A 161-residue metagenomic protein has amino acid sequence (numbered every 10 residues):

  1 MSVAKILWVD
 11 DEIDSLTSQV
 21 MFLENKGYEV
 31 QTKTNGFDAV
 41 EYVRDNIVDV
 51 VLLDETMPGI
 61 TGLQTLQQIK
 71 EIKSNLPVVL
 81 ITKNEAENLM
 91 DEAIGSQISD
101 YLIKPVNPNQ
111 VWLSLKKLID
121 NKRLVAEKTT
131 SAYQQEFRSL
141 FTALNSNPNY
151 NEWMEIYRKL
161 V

Functional and structural regions predicted by a protein language model:
I13-Q31: Two-component/phosphorelay signaling modules centered on CheY-like receiver
T34-D38, T61-Q64: Acidic catalytic/metal-coordinating carboxylates
N46-L52: Active-site beta3 strand of CheY-like receiver
M57: Receiver (REC) domain active-site loop signature in two-component systems and cognate sites in sensor histidine kinases
Q64, E85-D100: Alpha4 helix (beta4-alpha4-beta5 surface) of REC/receiver domains from two-component response regulators
N88, V106-L115: C-terminal output helix
D120-V161: CheY-like receiver
